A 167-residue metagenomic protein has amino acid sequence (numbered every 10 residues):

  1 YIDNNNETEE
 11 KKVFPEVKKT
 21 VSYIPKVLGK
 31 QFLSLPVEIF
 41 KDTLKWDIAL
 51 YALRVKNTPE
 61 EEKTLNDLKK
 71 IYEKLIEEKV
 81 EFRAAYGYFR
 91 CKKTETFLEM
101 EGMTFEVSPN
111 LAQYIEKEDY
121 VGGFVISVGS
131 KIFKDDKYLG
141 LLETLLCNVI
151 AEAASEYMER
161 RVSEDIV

Functional and structural regions predicted by a protein language model:
Y1-D136, G140, L145: Active-site loops and adjacent core secondary-structure elements that bind or stabilize anionic groups
L145-V149, A153: Basic, glycine-rich polyanion-binding accessory segments appended to enzymes
E152-A153, M158-V167: C-terminal amphipathic alpha-helical interaction region
